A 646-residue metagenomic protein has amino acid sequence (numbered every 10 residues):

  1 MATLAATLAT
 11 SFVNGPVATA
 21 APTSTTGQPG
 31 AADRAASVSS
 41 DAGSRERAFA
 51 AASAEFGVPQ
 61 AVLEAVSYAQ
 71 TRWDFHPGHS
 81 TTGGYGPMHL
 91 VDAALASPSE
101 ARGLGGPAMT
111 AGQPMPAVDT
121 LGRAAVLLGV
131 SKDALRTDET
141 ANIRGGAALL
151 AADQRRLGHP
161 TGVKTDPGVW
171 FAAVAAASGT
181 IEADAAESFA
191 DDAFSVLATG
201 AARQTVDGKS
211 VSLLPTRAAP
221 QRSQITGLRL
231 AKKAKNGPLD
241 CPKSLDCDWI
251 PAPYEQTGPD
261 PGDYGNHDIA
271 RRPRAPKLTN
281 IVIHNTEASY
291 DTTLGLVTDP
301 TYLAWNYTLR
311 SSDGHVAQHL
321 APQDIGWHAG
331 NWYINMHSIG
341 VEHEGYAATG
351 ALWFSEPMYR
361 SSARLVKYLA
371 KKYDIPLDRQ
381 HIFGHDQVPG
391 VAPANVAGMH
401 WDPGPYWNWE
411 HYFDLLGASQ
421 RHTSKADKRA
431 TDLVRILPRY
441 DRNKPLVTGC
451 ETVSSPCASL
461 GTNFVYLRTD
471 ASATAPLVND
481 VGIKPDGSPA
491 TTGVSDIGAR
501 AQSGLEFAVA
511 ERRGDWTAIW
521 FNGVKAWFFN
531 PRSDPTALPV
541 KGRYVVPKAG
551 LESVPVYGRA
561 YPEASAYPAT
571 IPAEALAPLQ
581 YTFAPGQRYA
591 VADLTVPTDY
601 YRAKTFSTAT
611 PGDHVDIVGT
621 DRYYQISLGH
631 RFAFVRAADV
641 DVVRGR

Functional and structural regions predicted by a protein language model:
M1-L8, V465-K484: Sec-dependent N-terminal signal peptides
M1-T23: Secretory targeting and sorting signals
S40-L197: Catalytic glycan-binding domains that act on GlcNAc-containing polysaccharides
D41-A42, K209-G330, G523-K525, N530-R532 (+1 more regions): N-terminal catalytic cores of peptidoglycan-degrading enzymes
V62-A65, P87-H89, N280-N285, A304-L309 (+4 more regions): Structural recognition of the beta-strand scaffold that forms the well-ordered cores of secreted hydrolase catalytic
F189-E255, A351-T462: Basic/polar, cationic surfaces and motifs that engage anionic cell-wall and phosphate/carboxylate ligands
I497-P531, F583-V643: SH3/SH3-like beta-barrel superfamily modules
P531-P572: Intrinsically disordered, low-complexity linker and terminal regions at domain boundaries
